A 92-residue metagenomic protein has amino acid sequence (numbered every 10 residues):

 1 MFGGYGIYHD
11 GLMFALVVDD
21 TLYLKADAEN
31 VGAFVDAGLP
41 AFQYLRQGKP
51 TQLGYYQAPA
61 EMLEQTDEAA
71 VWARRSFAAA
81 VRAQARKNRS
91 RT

Functional and structural regions predicted by a protein language model:
M1-T92: Charge-dense, helix-prone N-terminal extensions
